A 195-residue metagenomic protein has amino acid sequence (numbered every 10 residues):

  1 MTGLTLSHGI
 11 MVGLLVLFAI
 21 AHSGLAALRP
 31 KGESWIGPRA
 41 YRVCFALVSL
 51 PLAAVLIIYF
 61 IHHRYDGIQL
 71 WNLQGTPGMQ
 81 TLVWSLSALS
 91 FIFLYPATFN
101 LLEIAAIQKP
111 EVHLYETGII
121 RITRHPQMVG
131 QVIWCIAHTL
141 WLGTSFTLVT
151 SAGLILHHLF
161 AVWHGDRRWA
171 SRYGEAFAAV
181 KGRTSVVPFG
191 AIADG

Functional and structural regions predicted by a protein language model:
M1-A19: Hydrophobic transmembrane alpha-helical segments in integral membrane proteins
M1-T2, D66-Q74: Membrane-interface interhelical loops and short amphipathic "cap" helices that link adjacent transmembrane segments
L14-L28, F91: Central hydrophobic cores of alpha-helical transmembrane segments in multi-pass inner-membrane proteins across all
S23-A40: Membrane-interface helix-loop junction between the first two transmembrane segments
L25-L28, F60-D66: Juxtamembrane interfacial secondary-structure elements that flank transmembrane helices in multi-pass membrane proteins
E33-W35, L73, G78-G195: Cytosolic-biased juxtamembrane loops and peripheral soluble domains of multi-pass membrane proteins
P38-V43, G143: Membrane-helix interface segments
V43-H63: A generic, lipid-embedded transmembrane alpha helix
